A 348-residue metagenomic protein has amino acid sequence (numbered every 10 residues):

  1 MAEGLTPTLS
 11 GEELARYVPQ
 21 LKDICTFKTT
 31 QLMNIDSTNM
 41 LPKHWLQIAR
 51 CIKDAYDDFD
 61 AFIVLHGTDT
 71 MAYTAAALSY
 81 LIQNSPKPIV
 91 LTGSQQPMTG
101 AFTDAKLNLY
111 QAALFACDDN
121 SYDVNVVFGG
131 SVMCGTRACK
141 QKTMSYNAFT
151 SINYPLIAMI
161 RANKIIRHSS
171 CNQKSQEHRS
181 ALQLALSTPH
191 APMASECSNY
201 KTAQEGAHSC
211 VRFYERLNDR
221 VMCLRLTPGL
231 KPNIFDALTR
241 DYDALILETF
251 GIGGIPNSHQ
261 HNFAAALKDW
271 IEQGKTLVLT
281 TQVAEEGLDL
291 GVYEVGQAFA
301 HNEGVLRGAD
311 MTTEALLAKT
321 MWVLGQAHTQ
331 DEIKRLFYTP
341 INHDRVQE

Functional and structural regions predicted by a protein language model:
M1-A185, P189, C197-E348: Active-site histidine-anchored catalytic micro-motif
